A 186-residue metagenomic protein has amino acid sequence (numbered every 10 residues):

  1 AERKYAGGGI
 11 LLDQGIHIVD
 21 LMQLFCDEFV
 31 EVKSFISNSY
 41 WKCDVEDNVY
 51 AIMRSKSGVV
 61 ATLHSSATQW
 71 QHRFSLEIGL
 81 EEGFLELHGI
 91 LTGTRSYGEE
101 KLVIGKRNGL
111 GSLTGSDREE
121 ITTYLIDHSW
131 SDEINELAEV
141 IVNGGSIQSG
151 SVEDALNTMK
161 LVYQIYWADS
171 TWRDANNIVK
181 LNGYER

Functional and structural regions predicted by a protein language model:
A1-K42: Predominantly a Rossmann-like dinucleotide-binding segment in NAD(P)-dependent oxidoreductases
A1-Y5, R118-T123, G144-G145: A short, mixed-charge helix-start or loop-turn motif at secondary-structure junctions
Q14-H17, D132, E153, N157: A generic structural signal for residues located within well-ordered alpha-helices of large catalytic or ligand-binding
H17-L21, F74, E133-E136: Hydrophobic alpha-helical segments typical of transmembrane helices and their membrane-interface/capping positions
S39-E46, K56-E133, Q148-S151, Y184: NAD(P)-dinucleotide binding in Rossmann-like oxidoreductases
K56, E136-R186: C-terminal helix-rich "cap/oligomerization" subdomain common to oxidoreductases
